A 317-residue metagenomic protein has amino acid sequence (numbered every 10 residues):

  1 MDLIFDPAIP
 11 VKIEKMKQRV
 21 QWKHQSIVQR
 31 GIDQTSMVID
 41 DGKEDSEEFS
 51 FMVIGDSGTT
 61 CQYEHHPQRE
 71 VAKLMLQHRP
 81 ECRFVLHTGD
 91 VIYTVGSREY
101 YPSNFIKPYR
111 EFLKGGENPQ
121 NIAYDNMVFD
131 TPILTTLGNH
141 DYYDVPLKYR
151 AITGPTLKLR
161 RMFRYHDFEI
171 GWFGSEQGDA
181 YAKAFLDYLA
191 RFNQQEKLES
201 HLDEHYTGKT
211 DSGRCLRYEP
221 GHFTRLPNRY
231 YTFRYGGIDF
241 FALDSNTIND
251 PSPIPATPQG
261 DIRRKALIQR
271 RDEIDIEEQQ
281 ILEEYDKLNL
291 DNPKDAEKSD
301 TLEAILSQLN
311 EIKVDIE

Functional and structural regions predicted by a protein language model:
M1-F84, E99, S103, K107-T136 (+5 more regions): Acidic, histidine-bearing metal-coordination/catalytic regions of metal-dependent phosphoesterases
I92-Y93: A short, conserved beta-strand element in the Rossmann-like catalytic core that flanks the donor/metal-binding loop
L302-E317: Short, intrinsically disordered, charge-balanced linker/junction segments flanking boundaries in proteins
